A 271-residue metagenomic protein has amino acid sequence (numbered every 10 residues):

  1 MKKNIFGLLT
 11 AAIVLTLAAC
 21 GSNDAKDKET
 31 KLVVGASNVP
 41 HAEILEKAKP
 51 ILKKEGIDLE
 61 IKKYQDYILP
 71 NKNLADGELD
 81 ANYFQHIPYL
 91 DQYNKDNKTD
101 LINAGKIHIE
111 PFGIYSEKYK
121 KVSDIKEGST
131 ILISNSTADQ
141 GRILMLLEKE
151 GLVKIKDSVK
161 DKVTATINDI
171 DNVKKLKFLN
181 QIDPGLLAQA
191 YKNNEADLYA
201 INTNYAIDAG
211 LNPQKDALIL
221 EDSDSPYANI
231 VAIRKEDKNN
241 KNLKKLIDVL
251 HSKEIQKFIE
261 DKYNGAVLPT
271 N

Functional and structural regions predicted by a protein language model:
T16-A19: C-terminal motif of bacterial Sec signal peptides marking the signal peptidase cleavage site
D27-V39, I57-K63, T130-I131: Short, well-ordered beta-strand elements
V39, D66-Y67, G77, A81-D91 (+3 more regions): Beta->alpha turn/N-cap motifs
K62-K72, K160-Q189: Short helix-initiation/N-cap motifs at beta->coil->alpha
Q92-A104, K118-Y119, A209-L220: Ligand-binding "clamshell"
A104-V153, Q256-K257: A conserved helix-loop-strand patch within extracytoplasmic ligand-binding domains of the periplasmic binding
P111-V122, A228-N240: A bilobed periplasmic-binding-protein/Venus flytrap-type ligand-binding module shared by bacterial periplasmic
G141-E148, L250-T270: Periplasmic-binding protein-like
